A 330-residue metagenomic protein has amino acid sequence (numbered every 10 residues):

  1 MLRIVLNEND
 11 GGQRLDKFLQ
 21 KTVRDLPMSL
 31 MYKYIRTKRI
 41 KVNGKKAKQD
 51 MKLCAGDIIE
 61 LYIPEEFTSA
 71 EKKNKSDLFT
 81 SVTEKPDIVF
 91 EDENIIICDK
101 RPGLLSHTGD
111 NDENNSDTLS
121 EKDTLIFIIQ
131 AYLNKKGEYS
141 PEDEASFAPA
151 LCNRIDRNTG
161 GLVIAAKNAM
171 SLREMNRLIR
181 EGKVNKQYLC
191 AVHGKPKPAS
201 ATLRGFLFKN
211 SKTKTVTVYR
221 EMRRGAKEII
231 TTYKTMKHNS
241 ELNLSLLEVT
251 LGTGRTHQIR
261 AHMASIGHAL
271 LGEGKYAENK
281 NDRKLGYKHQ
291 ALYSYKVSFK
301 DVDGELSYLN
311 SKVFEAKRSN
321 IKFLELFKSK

Functional and structural regions predicted by a protein language model:
M1-K33, E65, S81-P86, K212 (+5 more regions): Pseudouridine synthases involved in rRNA/tRNA modification
M1-S211, K322-F327: RNA pseudouridine synthases
N43, H107-T108, A166, Y219-R220 (+2 more regions): Thr-Gly-centered strand-to-loop micro-motif
A47, L104, L203, L207 (+4 more regions): Short clusters of hydrophobic/aromatic residues that line enzyme substrate/ligand-binding pockets
K48-K52, E248, H289: Short, surface-exposed secondary-structure edge patches
A70, R173-M175, K214-Y219, A277-R283: A short, acidic/glycine-rich surface segment
K100-S106, E221-R223, V249-G252: Secondary-structure transition/turn motif
S106, T124, T159, T217 (+3 more regions): Ser/Thr-centric signal marking residues that sit in or immediately flank functional binding/regulatory motifs
